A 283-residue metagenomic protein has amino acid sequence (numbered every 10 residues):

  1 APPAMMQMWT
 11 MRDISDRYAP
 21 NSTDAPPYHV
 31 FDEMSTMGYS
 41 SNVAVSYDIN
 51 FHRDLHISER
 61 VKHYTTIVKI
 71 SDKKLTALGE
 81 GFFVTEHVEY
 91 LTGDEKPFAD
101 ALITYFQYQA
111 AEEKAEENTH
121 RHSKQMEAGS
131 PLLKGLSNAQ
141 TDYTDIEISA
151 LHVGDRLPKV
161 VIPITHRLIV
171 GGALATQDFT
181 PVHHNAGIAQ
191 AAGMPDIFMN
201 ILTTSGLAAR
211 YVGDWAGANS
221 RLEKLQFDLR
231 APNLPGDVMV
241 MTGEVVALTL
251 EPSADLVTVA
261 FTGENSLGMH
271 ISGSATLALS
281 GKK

Functional and structural regions predicted by a protein language model:
A1-S46, E112-R221: Hot-dog-fold acyl-thioester-processing enzymes
M5-M6, D48, L102, G171 (+2 more regions): Generic structural signal for residues positioned in beta-strands
A44-P158, N233-K283: HotDog/MaoC-like acyl-thioester-processing domains
D196, T203-L248, E264: Catalytic-pocket segment enriched in acidic/His residues
